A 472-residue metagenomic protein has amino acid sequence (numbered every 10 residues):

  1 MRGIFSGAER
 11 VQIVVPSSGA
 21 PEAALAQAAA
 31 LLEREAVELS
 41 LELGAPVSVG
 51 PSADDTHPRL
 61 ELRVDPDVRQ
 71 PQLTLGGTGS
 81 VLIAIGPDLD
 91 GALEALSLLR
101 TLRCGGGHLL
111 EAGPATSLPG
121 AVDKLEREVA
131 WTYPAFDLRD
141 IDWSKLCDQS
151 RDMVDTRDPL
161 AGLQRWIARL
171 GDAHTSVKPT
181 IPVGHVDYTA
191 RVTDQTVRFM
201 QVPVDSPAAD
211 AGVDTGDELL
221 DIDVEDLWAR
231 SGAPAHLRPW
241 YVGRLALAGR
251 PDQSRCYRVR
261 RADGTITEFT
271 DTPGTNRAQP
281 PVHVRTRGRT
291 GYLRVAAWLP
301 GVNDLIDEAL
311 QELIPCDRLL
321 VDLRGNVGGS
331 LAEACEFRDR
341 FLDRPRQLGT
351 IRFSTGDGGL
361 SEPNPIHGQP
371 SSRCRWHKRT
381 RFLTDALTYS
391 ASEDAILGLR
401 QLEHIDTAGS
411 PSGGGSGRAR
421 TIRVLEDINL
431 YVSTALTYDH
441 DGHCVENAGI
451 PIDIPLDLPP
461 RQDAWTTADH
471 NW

Functional and structural regions predicted by a protein language model:
M1-L75, D90-E111: Acidic, contiguous N-terminal accessory segments
G19-A20, P66, L89-G91, S206-P207 (+9 more regions): Solvent-exposed loop/turn segments at secondary-structure junctions within structured extracellular/periplasmic domains
L41-G44, R379-Q401, D406-G413: Extended C-terminal subregions enriched in glycine
V47-P58, G243-R244, G414-L425: Beta-rich nucleic-acid/ligand-interaction surfaces
L75-G77, S97-R318, G325-V327, A332 (+3 more regions): Flexible, low-complexity junctional segments that flank or bridge functional domains
I83, R198, D221, G291-R294 (+4 more regions): Structural recognition of the beta-strand scaffold that forms the well-ordered cores of secreted hydrolase catalytic
G328-R379, L383, L387, G417-V424 (+3 more regions): Gly/Ser/Thr-rich loop/hinge elements
P451-W472: Low-complexity, Gly/Ser/Thr/Pro-rich intrinsically disordered linker/tail segments
